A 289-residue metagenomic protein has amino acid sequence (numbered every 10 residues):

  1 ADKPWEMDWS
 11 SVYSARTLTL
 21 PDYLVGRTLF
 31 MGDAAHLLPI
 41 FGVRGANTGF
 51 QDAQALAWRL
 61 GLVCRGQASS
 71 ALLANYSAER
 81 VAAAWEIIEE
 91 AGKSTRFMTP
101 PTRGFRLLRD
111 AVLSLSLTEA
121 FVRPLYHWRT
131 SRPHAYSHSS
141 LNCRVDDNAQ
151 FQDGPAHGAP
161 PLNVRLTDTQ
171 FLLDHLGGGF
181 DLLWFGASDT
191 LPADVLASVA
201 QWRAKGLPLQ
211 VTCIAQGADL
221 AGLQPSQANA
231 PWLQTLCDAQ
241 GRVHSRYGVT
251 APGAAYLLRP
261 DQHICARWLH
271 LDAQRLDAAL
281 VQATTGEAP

Functional and structural regions predicted by a protein language model:
A1-T48, A68, A83, E90 (+1 more regions): FAD/FMN-dependent oxidoreductases across multiple families
L18, Q51, A193-D194: Generic recognition of short, well-ordered alpha-helical segments
G32-D33, D52, R259-D261: Acidic active-site catalytic centers that drive phospho-/nucleotidyl reactions and related ester hydrolyses
G49-D52, G178: Catalytic-loop motifs flanking and including active-site residues across diverse enzymes
Q51-R59: Short amphipathic alpha-helical face segments that pack within enzyme cores and frequently flank/anchor catalytic
L62-P289: Helical substrate-recognition/capping region of FAD-dependent monooxygenase/halogenase enzymes
